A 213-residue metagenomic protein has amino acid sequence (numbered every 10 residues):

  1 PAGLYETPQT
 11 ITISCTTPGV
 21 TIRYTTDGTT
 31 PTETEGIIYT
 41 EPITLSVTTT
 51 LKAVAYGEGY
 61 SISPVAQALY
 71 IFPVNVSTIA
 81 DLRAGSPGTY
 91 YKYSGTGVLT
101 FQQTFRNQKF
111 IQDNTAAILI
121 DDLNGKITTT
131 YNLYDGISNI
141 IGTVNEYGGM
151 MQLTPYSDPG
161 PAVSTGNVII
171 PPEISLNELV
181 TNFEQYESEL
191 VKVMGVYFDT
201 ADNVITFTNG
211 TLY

Functional and structural regions predicted by a protein language model:
P1-V74: Short, compositionally stereotyped local motifs that mark structural "simplifiers"
F72-Y213: OB-fold nucleic-acid-binding modules
